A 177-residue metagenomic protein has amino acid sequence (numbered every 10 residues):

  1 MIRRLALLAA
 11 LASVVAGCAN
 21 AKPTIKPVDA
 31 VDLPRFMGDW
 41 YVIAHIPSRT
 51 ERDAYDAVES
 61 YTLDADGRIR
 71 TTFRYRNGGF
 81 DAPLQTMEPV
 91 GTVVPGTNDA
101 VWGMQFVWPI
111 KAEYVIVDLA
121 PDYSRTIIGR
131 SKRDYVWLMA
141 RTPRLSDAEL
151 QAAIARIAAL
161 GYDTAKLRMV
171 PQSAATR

Functional and structural regions predicted by a protein language model:
M1-L7: Bacterial N-terminal signal peptides that target proteins for export
C18-R177: A beta-rich soluble binding module of mature secreted/lumenal proteins
